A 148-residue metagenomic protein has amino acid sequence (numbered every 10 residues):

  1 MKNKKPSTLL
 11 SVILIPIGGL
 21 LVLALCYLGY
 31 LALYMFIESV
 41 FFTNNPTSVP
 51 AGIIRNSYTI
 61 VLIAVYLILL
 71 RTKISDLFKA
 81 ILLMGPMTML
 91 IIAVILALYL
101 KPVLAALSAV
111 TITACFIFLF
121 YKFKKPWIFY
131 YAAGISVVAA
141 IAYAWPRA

Functional and structural regions predicted by a protein language model:
M1-G19: N-terminal juxtamembrane cytosolic/stromal segments of multi-pass membrane proteins
G19-I63, L77-I81: Hydrophobic transmembrane helix segments
L23-Y27, M84-L96, I135-R147: Aromatic-anchored segments of alpha-helical transmembrane domains
L25-I37, V65-L69, I91, I95 (+1 more regions): Alpha-helical membrane-inserting segments
S57-F78, T113-L119: Canonical alpha-helical transmembrane segments
K73-M84, W127-Y131: Membrane-interfacial loop-to-transmembrane alpha-helix junctions, especially the N-terminal start
K79-A114: Short alpha-helical packing/oligomerization segments
I117-A148: Terminal transmembrane helical module of multi-pass membrane proteins
